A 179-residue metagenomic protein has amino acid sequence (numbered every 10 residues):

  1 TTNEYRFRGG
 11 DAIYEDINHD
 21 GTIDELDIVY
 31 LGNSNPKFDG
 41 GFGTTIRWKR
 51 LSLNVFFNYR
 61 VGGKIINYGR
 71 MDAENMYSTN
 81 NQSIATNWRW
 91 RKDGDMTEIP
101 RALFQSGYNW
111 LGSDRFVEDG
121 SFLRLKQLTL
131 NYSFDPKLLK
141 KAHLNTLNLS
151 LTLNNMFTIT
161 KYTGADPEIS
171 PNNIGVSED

Functional and structural regions predicted by a protein language model:
T1, R89, G94-D95, T158-D179: C-terminal beta-signal and terminal closure region of outer-membrane beta-barrel proteins
T1-F56, E98-Q127, N131-L139: Outer-membrane beta-barrel transmembrane strand signature
G9, Y14, N18, S78-T79 (+4 more regions): Intrinsically disordered, low-complexity peptide-like regions
G32-S34, G62-K64, P167-S170: A short local loop/turn or secondary-structure capping micro-motif enriched for an aromatic residue
G40-F42, L147, I159: Residue-level marker for the onset of beta-strands and adjacent loop->beta junctions in well-ordered domains
I46, N154-M156: Short glycine-rich beta-strand segments
N54-F56, G63-I65, T160: Short helix/loop capping segments that flank catalytic or ligand/cofactor-binding pockets
R60-N148, T152-N154: Extracytoplasmic gating/loop element in the C-terminal half of outer-membrane beta-barrel translocons and assembly
